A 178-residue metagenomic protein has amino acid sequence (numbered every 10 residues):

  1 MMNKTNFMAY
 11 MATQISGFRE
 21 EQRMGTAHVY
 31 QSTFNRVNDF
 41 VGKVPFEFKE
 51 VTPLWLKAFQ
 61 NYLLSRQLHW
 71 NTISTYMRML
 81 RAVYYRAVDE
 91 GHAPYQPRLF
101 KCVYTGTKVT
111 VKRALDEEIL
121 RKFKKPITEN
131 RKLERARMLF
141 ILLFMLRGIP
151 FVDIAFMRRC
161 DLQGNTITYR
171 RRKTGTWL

Functional and structural regions predicted by a protein language model:
M1-K4, S16-G17: N-terminal helical hairpins
A12-G25, F34-V111, P126: N-terminal core-binding DNA-recognition domain of tyrosine recombinases/integrases
Y30, Y76, R135-R137: Short, leucine-enriched amphipathic alpha-helices that occur as contiguous helical runs
T33, V51-P53, R78-M79, G148 (+2 more regions): An acidic- and aromatic-residue-enriched active-site/binding cleft used to recognize and process polar
P97-F151, A155: Basic, Lys/Arg- and aromatic-enriched nucleic-acid-binding interface segment
F156-L178: Conserved tyrosine-mediated DNA breakage-rejoining catalytic core shared by Y-recombinases
